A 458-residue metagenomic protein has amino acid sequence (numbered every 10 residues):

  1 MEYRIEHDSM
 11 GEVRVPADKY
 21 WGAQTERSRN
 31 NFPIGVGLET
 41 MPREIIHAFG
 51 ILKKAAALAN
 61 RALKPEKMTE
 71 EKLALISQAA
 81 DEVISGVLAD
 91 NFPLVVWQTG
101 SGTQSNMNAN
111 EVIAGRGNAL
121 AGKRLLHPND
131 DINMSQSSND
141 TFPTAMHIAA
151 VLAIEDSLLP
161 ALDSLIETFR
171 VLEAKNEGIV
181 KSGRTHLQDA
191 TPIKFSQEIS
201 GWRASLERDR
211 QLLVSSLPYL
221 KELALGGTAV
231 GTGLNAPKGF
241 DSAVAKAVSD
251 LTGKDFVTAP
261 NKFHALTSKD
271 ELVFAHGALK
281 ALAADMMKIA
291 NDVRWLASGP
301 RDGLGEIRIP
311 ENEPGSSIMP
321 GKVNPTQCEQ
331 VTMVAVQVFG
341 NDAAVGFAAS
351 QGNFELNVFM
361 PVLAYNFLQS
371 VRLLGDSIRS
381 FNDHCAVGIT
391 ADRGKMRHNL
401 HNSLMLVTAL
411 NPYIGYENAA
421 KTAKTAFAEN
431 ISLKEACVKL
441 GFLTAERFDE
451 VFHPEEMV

Functional and structural regions predicted by a protein language model:
M1-V458: Conserved, well-structured ligand/cofactor-binding cores
